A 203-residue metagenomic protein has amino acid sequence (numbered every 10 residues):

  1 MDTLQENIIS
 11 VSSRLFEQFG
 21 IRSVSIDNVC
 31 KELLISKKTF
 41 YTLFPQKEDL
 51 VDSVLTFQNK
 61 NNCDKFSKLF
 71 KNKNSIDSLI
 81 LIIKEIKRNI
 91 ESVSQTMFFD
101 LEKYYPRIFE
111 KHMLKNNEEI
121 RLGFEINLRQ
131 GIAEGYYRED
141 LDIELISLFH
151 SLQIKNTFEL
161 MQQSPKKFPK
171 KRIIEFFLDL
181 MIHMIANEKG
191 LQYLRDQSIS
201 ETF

Functional and structural regions predicted by a protein language model:
M1-F19, S23-E32, D49: Basic, helix-initiating cap at the start of DNA-binding domains
L34-F44: Short hydrophobic/aromatic patch on the recognition helix
Q46-V51, N61: Short amphipathic alpha-helical segment with a characteristic S/N-K-E followed by hydrophobic residues
S53, F66-T96, S147-H150: Hydrophobic alpha-helical connector segments
L55-C63: Short, basic, alpha-helical segments at the C-terminal edge of helix-turn-helix-like DNA-binding modules
R88-K111, E125-I126, L194, S198: Amphipathic alpha-helical segments used for helix-helix packing
I120-I146, Q153, L160-P165: Hydrophobic alpha-helical bundle segments that form small-molecule/ligand-binding pockets
I126-Q130, E134, K167-F203: C-terminal peripheral helix-coil segments that are non-catalytic and often amphipathic
